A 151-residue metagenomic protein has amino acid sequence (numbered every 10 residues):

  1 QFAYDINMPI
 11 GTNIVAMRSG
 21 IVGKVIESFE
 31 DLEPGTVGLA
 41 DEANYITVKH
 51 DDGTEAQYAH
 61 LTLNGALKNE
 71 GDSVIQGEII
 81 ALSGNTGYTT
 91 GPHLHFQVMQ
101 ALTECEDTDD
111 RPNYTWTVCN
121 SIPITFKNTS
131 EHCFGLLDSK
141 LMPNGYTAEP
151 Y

Functional and structural regions predicted by a protein language model:
F2-Y4, G11-N13, G23-F29: Beta-propeller domains
M8, K24, H60-L63, N85 (+1 more regions): A residue-level detector for short acidic-glycine micro-motifs
N13-K24, L67-S83: Short, well-structured beta-strand-loop connectors
M17-L63, L67: Zn2+-dependent peptidoglycan hydrolase active-site motif and core
D31-T36, S83-H95: Active-site loop architecture of trypsin-fold serine endopeptidases
V37-A43, H93-E104: Short, compositionally biased
Q57-T62, G91-M99: Histidine-centered catalytic micro-motifs
N69-I75, Q97-Y151: Acidic, glycine-rich catalytic/binding loops that coordinate metals and/or anionic ligands
